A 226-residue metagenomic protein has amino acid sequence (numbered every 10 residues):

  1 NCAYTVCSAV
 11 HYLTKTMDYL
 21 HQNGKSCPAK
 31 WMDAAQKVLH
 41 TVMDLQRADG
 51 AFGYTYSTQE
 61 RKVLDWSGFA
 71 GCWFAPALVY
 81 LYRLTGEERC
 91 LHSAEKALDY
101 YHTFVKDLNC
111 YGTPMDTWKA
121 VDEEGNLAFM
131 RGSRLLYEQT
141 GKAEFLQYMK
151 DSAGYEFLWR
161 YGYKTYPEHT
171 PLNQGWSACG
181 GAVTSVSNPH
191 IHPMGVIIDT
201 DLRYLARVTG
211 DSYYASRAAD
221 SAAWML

Functional and structural regions predicted by a protein language model:
N1-L226: Glycan-recognition and catalytic cores of secretory/periplasmic carbohydrate-active enzymes
